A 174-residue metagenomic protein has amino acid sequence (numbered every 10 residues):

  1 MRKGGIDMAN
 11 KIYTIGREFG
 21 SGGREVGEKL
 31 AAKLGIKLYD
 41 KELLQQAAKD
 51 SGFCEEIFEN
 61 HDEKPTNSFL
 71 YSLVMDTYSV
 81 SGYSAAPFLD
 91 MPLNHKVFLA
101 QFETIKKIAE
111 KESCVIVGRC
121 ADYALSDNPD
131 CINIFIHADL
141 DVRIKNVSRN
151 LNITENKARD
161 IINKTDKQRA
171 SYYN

Functional and structural regions predicted by a protein language model:
M1-D7: Short, Lys/Arg-enriched N-terminal segments with co-localized hydrophobic residues within the first ~10-30 amino acids
A9-I12: Extreme N-terminal starter segment of soluble prokaryotic enzymes
I15-E28: Glycine-rich phosphate-binding P-loop
K37-A48: Short beta-strand-centered segment that lines the nucleotide-binding/catalytic pocket of NTP-utilizing
A48-S113: ATP-dependent small-molecule kinase phosphotransfer cores that center on conserved nucleotide phosphate-binding segments
N67-V74, Y78-S79, T154-N174: Small-molecule kinase domains that catalyze NTP-dependent phosphoryl transfer to phosphate-bearing small molecules
I108, C120-N128, N146: RNA pseudouridine synthases
D127-N150, E155, D160-N163: Conserved phosphate-donor/acceptor-positioning beta-strand/loop module used by diverse small-molecule
